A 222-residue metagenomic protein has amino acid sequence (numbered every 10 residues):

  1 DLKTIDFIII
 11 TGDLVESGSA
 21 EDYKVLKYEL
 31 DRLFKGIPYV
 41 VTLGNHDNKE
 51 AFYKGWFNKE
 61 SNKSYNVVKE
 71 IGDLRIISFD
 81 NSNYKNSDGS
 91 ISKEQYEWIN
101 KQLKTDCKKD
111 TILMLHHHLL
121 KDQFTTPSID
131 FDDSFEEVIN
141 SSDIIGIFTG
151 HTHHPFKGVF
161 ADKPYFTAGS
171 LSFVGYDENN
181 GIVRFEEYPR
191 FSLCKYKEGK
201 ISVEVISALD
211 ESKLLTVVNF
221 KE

Functional and structural regions predicted by a protein language model:
D1-F7, S87-P164, I201, S212 (+1 more regions): His/acidic metal-ligating clusters that form di-metal
D1-S61: Core catalytic region of metal-dependent phosphoesterases/phosphodiesterases, especially metallo-beta-lactamase-like
I8, D13, L26, G44 (+6 more regions): Divalent metal-coordination and catalytic microenvironments
G12-L14, N45-D47, N81-S82, H117-H118 (+2 more regions): Active-site metal-binding loops of divalent metal-dependent hydrolases
E16-G18, N48-N62, Y84-K93, Y176-R184 (+1 more regions): Acidic/histidine-rich helix-loop elements that form or flank divalent-metal/phosphate-binding sites at the catalytic
Y65-G72, F156-A161, C194: Short acidic-hydrophobic surface loop/beta-edge motif
D73-N83, I112-M114, K163-G169, E204-I206: Active-site-proximal beta-strand elements of phosphoester/diester hydrolases
V138, V159-E222: Binuclear metal-dependent phosphoesterase catalytic core
